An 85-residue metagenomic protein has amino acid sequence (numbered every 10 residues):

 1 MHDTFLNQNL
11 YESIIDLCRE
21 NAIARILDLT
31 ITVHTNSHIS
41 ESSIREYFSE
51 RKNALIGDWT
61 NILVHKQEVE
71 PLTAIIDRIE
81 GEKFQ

Functional and structural regions predicted by a protein language model:
M1-Q85: Charge-rich, low-complexity N-terminal segments
